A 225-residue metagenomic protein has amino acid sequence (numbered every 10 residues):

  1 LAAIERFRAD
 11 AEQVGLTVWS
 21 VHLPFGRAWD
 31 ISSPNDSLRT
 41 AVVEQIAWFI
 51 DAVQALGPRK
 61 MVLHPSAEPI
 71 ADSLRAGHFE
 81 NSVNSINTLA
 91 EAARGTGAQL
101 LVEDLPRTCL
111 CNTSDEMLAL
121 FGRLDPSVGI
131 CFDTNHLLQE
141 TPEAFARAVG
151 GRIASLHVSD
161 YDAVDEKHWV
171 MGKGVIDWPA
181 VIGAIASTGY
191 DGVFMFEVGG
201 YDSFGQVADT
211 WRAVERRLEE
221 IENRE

Functional and structural regions predicted by a protein language model:
L1, I31-S37, D72-H78, E143 (+2 more regions): Short, solvent-exposed loop/turn segments at secondary-structure boundaries
A2-T17, Q45-L56, T141-G151, I182-A186: Short amphipathic alpha-helices and their capping/turn segments at secondary-structure boundaries
D10-Q13, R27-G129: Active-site acidic/histidine proton-transfer and metal-coordination neighborhood in alpha/beta enzyme cores
V18-L23, N35: A basic- and aromatic-enriched beta-loop-alpha substructure that forms the phosphate/nucleotide- and DNA/RNA-contacting
H22-P24, H64, S159, E197: Conserved residues at the C-terminal ends of beta-strands
G26-A28, A67-A71, Y161-E166, Y201: A short, flexible beta-alpha/helix-coil linker loop
R59, N87, C111-C131, N135-E225: Histidine-acidic metal/acid-base catalytic patches
